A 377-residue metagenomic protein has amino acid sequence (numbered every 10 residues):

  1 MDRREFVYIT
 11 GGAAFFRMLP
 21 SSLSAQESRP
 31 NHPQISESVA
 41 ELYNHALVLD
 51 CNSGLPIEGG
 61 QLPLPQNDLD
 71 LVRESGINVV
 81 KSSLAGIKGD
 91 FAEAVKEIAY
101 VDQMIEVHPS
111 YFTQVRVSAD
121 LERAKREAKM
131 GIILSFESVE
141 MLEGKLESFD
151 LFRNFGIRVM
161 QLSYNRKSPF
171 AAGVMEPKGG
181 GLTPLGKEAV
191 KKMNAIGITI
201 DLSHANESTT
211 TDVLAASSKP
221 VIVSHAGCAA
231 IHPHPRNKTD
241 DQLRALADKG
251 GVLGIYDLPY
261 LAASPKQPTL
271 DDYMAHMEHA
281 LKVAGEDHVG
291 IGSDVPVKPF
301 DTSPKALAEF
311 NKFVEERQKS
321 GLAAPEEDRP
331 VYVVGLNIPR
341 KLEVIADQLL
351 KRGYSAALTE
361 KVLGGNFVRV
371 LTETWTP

Functional and structural regions predicted by a protein language model:
D2-K178, P233-P377: N-terminal hydrophobic targeting/anchoring segments and the immediately downstream early-domain regions of hydrolases
A171-P265: Active-site core of metal-dependent hydrolases
